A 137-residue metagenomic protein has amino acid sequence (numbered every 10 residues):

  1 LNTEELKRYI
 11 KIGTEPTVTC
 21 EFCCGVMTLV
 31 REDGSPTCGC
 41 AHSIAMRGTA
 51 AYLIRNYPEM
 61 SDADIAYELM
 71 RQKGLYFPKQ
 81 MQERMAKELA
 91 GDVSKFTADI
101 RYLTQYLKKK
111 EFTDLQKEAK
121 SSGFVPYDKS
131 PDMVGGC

Functional and structural regions predicted by a protein language model:
L1-F22, F96-L103, K108-E111: An acidic intrinsically disordered interaction segment
L1-K7, E15-T19, G91, G123-C137: N-terminal intrinsically disordered, low-complexity segments enriched in P/E/S/T
L6-Y9, A50, I65, L69 (+3 more regions): Generic structural signal of hydrophobic/aromatic residues within well-ordered alpha-helices of folded domains
I12-I54: Short N-proximal segments of mature Sec-exported proteins
Y57-D62: Structural helix-adjacent loops and short alpha-helical linkers that scaffold large soluble proteins
A63-Q80: Short, mixed-charge aromatic SLiMs
M81-M133: Long, charge-rich low-complexity segments
